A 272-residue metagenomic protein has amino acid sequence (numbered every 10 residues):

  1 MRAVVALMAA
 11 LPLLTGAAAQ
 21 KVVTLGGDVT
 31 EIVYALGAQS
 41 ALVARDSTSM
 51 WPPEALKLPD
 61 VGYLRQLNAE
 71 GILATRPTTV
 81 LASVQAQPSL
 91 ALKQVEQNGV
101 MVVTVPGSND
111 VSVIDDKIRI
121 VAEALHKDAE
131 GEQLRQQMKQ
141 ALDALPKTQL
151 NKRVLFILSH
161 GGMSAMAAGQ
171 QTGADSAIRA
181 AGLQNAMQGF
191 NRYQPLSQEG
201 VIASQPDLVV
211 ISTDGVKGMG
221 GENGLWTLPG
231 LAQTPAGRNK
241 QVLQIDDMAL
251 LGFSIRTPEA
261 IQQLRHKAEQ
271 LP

Functional and structural regions predicted by a protein language model:
V4-L14: Bacterial N-terminal signal peptides
Q20-K21, V113-E123, E132, T213-P272: Structured C-terminal subdomain patch of bacterial secreted/periplasmic proteins
Q20-T75, T79-Q85, E222: A short, structured surface patch at a secondary-structure boundary
K21-V33, A129-A181: Basic- and aromatic-lined ligand-binding clefts that recognize polyanionic substrates
D46, A168-Y193, T213, Q244: His/Asp/Glu-enriched short active-site or ligand-binding loop at hydrolase and phosphoryl-transfer sites
W51, S89-A124: Flexible loop/hinge segments that line or gate small-molecule binding clefts
E70-R76, S197-Q205: Short helices/loops that flank or line small-molecule/ion binding pockets
P88-Q97, L208-W226: A ligand-binding cleft/hinge motif common to bilobed small-molecule-binding domains
